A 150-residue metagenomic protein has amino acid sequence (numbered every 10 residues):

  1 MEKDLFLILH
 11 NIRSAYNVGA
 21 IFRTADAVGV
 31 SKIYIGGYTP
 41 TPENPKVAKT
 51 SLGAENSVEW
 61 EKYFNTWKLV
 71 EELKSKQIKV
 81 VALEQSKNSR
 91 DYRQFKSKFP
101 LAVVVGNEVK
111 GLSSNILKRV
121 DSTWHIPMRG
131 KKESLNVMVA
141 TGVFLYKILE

Functional and structural regions predicted by a protein language model:
M1-S86: RNA substrate-binding interface of SAM-dependent RNA methyltransferases
Y16-N17, R90, G111, L135: Residues that form or flank phosphate/diphosphate-binding pockets in enzymes that use nucleotide phosphates
A20-I21, K46-V47, R93-F95, N115-K118 (+1 more regions): Short amphipathic alpha-helical segments
Y38-P40, E108-K110, M128-K132: Short, acidic/turn-prone active-site loops that include or flank metal/cofactor- and phosphate-binding residues
Q85-P127: Active-site/ligand-binding-proximal alpha/beta "capping" segment
L117-E150: Structured adenosyl-cofactor binding patch, chiefly the S-adenosyl-L-methionine
